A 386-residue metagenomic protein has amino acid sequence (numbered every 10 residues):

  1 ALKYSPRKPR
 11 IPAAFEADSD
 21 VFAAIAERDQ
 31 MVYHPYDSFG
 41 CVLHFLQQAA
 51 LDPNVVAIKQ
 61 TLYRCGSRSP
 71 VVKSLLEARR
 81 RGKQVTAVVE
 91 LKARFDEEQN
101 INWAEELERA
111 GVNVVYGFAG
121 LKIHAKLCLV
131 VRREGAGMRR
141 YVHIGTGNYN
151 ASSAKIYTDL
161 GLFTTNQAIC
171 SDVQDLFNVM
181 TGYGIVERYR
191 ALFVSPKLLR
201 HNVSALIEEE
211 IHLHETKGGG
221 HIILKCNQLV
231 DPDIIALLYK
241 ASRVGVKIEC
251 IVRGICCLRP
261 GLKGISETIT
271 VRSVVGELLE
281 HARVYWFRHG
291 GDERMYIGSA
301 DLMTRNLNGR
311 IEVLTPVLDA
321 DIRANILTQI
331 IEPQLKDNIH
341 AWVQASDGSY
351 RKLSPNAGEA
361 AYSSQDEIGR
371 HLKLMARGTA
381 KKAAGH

Functional and structural regions predicted by a protein language model:
A1-I222, K240-V244, C256-H386: N-terminal localization/anchoring segments of enzymes in phospholipid and broader phosphate metabolism
V230-D231: NTP/phosphate- and nucleic-acid-binding module
K247-I251: Hydrophobic alpha/beta core scaffold segments
